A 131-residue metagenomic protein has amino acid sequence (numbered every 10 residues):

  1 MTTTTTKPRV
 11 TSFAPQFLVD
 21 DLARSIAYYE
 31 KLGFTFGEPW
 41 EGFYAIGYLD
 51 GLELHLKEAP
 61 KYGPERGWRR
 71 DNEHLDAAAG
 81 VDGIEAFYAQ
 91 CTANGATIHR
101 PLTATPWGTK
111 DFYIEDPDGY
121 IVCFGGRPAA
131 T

Functional and structural regions predicted by a protein language model:
T2-A14, L32-E115, G125-T131: Vicinal oxygen chelate
L18: Catalytic core of Fe(II)/2-oxoglutarate
D21-T35: Amphipathic alpha-helical segments
D118: C-terminal catalytic core of tyrosine-transesterase DNA break-rejoin enzymes
